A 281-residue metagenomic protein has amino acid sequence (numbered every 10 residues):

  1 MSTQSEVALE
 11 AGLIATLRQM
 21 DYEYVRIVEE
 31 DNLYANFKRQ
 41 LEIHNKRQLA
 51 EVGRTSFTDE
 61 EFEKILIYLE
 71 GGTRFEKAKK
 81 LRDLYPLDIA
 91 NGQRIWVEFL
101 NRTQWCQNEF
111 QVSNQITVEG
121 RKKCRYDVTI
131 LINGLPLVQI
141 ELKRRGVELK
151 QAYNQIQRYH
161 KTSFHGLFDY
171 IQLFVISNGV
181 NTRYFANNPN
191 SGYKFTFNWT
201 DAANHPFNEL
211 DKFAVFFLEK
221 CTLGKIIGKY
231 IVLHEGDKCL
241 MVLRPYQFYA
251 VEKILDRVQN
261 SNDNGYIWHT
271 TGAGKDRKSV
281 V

Functional and structural regions predicted by a protein language model:
S2-V281: ATP-dependent helicase/translocase motor core
